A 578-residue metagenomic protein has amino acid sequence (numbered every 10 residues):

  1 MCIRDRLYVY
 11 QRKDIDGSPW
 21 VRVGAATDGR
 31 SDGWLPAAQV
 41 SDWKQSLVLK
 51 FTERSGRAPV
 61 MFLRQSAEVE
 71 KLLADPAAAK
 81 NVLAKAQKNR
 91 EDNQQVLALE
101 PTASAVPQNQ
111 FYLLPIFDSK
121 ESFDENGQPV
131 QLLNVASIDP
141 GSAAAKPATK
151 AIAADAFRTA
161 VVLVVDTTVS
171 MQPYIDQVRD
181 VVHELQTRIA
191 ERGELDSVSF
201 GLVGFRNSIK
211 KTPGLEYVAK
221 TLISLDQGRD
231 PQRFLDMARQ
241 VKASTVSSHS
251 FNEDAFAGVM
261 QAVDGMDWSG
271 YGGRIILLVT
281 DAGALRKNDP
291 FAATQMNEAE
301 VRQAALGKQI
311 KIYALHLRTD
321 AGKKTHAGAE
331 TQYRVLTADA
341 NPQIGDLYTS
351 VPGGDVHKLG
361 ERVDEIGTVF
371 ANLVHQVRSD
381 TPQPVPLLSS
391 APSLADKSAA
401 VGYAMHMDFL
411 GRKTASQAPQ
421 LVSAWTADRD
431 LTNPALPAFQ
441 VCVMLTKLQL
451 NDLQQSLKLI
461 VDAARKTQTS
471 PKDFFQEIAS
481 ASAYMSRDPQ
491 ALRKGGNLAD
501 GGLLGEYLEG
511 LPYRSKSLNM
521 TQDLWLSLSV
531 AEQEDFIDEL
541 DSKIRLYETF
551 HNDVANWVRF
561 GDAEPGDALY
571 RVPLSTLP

Functional and structural regions predicted by a protein language model:
R4-A38, A84-S122: SH3/SH3-like beta-barrel superfamily modules
L7, I15, D28-G29, S41-D42 (+6 more regions): Solvent-exposed loop/turn segments at secondary-structure junctions within structured extracellular/periplasmic domains
G17-P19, S31-G33, W43-Q45, M171-Y174 (+4 more regions): Extracytoplasmic/secreted cell-surface and envelope-processing proteins
V106-V162, T168-D176, R188-E191: Acidic, polar low-complexity linker/tail segments
D155-S224, V259, I275-L277, L315: Von Willebrand factor
T159, L195-G201, A243, W268-I276 (+3 more regions): Loop/turn elements at helix/coil->beta-strand transitions in domains of secreted/extracellular proteins
K220-R274, A284, R318, G322-K323: Von Willebrand factor
Q303-L306, I310, L317-P578: P/S/T/G-enriched low-complexity
